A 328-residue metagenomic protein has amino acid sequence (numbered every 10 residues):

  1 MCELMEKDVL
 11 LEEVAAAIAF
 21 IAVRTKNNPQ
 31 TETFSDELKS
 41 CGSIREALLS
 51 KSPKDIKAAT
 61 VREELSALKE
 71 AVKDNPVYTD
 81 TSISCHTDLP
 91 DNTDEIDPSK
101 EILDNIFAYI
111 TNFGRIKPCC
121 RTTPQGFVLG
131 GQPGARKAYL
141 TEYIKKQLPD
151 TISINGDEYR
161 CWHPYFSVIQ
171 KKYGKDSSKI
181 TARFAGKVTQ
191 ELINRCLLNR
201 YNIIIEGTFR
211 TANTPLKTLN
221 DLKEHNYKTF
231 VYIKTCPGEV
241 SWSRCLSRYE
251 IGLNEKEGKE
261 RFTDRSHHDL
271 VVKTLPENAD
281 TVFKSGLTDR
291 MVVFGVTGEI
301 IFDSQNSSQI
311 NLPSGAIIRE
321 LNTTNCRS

Functional and structural regions predicted by a protein language model:
H86-P118: N-terminal pre-Walker A segment at the start of P-loop NTPase domains
I116-T123, C196-L197: Phosphate-binding P-loop
Q132-P133: The conserved Walker
K137: Conserved lysine of the Walker
L140: Hydrophobic positions on the alpha1 helix immediately C-terminal to the Walker A/P-loop
I152, R160-L219: Conserved nucleotide-sensing/catalytic segment adjacent to the nucleotide-binding pocket in NTP-handling enzymes
H225-C245: Conserved phosphate-donor/acceptor-positioning beta-strand/loop module used by diverse small-molecule
S243-S328: Conserved GTP-binding G-domain of TRAFAC-class P-loop NTPases and closely related GTPase folds
